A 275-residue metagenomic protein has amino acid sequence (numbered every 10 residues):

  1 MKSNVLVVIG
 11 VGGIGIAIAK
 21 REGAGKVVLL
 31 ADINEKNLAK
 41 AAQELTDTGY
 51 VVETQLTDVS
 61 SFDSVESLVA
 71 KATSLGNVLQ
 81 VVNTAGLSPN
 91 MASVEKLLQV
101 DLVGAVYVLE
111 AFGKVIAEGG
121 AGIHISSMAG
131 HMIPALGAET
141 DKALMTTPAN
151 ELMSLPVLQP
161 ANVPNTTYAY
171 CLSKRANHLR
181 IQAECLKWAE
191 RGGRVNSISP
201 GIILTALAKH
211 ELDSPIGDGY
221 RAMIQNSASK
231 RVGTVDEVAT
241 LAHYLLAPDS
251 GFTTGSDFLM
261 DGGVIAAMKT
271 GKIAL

Functional and structural regions predicted by a protein language model:
M1-L29: Canonical Rossmann dinucleotide-binding motif of NAD(H)/NADP(H)-dependent dehydrogenases/reductases, specifically
A24-K40: Conserved glycine-rich Rossmann-like NAD(P)H-binding loop of the short-chain dehydrogenase/reductase
L56-S67, M91, L102-A105: The beta1-alpha1 cofactor-binding region of Rossmann-like NAD(H)/NADP(H)-dependent oxidoreductases
V82-P89, S126, G263: Conserved NAD(P)H cofactor-binding loop of Rossmann-fold oxidoreductase domains
P89-M91, A121-R191, I202-I203: Catalytic loop of short-chain dehydrogenase/reductase
R194, T253-G255: Short, small/polar-rich loop/turn modules that mediate ligand/substrate recognition or access, typified
P200-H210: Short, flexible catalytic-loop segment of classical short-chain dehydrogenase/reductase
S227-V238, D249: A conserved structural motif in NAD(P)-dependent oxidoreductases
